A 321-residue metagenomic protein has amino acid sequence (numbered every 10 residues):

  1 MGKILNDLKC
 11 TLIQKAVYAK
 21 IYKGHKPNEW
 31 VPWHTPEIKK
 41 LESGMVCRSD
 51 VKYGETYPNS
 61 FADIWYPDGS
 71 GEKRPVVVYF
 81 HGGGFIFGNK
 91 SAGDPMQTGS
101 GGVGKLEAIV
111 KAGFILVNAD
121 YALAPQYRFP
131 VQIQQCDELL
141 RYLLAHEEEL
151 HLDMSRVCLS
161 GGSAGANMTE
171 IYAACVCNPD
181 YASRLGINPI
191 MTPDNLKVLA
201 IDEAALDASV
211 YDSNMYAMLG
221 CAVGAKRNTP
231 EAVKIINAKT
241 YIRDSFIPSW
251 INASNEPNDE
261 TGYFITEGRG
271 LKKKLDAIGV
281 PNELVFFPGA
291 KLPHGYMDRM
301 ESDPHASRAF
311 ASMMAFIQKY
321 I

Functional and structural regions predicted by a protein language model:
M1-I321: Alpha/beta-hydrolase superfamily serine-hydrolase fold, recognizing
